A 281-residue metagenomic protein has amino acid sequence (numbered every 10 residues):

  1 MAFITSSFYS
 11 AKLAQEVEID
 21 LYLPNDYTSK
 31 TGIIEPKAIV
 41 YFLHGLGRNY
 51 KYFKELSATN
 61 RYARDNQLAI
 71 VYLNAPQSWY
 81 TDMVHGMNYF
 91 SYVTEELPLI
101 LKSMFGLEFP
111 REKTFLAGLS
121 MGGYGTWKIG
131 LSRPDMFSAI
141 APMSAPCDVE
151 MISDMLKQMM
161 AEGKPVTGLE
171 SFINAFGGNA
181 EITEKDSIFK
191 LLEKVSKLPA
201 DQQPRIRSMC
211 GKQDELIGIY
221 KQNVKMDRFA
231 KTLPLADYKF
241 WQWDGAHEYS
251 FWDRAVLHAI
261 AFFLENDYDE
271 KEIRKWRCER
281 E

Functional and structural regions predicted by a protein language model:
M1-E281: Non-catalytic cap/lid and distal C-terminal segments of serine-dependent acyl enzymes
